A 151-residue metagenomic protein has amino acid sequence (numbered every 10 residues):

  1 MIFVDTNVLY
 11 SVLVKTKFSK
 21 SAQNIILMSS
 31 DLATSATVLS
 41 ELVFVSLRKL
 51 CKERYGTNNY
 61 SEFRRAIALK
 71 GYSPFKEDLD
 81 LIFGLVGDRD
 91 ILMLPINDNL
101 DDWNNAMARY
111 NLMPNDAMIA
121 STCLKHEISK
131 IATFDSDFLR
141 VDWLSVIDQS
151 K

Functional and structural regions predicted by a protein language model:
M1, A120-K151: Acidic, PIN/NYN-like endoribonuclease modules and their adjacent C-terminal/linker elements
M1-V38, F44-S61: Short, well-structured N-terminal submotif of metal-dependent ribonuclease cores
F3-D5, S11, P95-I96, L112-P114 (+2 more regions): Histidine- and aromatic-rich ligand-binding microenvironments
V8-L9, V38, M118-I119, D137-F138: Alpha-helix capping/helix-boundary segments
K17, S21, T34-T37, P95-D98 (+2 more regions): Alpha-helix N-cap and coil->helix boundary residues
S19, L39, V43-D101: Active-site-proximal, substrate-binding regions of enzyme catalytic domains and RNA-binding/basic surfaces
M28-S29, R89, V141: Structured helix-beta-strand junction loops
D80-S129: Active-site neighborhoods of divalent-metal-dependent phosphate/nucleic-acid chemistry enzymes
